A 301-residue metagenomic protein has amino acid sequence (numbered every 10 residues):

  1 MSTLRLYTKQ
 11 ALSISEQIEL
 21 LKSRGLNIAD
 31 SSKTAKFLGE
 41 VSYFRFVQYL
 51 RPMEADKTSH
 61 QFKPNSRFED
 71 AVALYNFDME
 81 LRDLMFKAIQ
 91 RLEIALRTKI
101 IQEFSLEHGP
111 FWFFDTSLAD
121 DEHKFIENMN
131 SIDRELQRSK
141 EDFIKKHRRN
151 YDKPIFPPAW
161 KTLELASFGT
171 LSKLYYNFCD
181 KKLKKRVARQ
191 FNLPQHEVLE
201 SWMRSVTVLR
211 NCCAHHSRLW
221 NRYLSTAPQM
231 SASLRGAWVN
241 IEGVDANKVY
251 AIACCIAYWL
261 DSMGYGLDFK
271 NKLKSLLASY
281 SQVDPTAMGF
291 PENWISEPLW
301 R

Functional and structural regions predicted by a protein language model:
M1-V208, W220-R301: Extended intrinsically disordered or low-complexity regions, especially N/C-terminal cytosolic tails and loops, rather
H216: Acidic/aromatic/glycine-rich contiguous surface patches that form carbohydrate-binding/processing clefts and analogous
